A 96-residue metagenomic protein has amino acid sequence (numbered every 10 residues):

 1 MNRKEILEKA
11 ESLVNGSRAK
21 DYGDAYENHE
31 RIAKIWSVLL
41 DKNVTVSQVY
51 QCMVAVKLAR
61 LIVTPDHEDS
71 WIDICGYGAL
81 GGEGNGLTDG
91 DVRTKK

Functional and structural regions predicted by a protein language model:
M1-K96: Intrinsically disordered, low-complexity regulatory regions that flank transcription factor DNA-binding cores
